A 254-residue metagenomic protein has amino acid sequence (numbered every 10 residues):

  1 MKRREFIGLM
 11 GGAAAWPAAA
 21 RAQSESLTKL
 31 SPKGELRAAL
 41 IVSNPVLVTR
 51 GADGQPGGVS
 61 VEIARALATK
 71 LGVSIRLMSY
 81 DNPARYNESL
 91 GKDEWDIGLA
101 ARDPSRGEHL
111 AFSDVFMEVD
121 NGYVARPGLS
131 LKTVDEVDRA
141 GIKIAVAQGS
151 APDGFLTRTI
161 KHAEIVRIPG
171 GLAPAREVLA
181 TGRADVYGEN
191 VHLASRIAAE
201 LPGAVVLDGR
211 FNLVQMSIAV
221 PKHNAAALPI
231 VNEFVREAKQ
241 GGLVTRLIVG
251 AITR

Functional and structural regions predicted by a protein language model:
E5-A22: N-terminal export signals
S24, G58-K70, G128-L129, D135-K143 (+3 more regions): Extended ligand-binding regions for polar small-molecule ligands
S24-A101, G241, G250: Extracytoplasmic small-molecule ligand-binding "clamshell" domains of the periplasmic binding protein/Venus flytrap
A39-N44, M78-A84, D93-S105, P127 (+4 more regions): Beta->alpha turn/N-cap motifs
V42, M117-G128, V191, S195-A238 (+1 more regions): Periplasmic-binding protein-like
V48-A52, A64-S74, S113-D114, D138 (+3 more regions): Ligand-binding cleft/hinge of the Venus flytrap
R65, T69, S74-D138, G203-F211: Acidic, polar ligand-binding/catalytic clefts
A84, A101-H109, F155-R158, V178-N212: A ligand-binding cleft/hinge motif common to bilobed small-molecule-binding domains
